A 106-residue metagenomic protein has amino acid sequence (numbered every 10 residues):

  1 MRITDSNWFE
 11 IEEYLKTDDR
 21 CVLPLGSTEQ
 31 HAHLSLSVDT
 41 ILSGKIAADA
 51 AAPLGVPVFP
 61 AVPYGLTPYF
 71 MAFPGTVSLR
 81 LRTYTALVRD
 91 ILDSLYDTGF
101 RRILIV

Functional and structural regions predicted by a protein language model:
M1-R102: N-terminal catalytic or cofactor-binding beta/alpha core of small enzyme domains
